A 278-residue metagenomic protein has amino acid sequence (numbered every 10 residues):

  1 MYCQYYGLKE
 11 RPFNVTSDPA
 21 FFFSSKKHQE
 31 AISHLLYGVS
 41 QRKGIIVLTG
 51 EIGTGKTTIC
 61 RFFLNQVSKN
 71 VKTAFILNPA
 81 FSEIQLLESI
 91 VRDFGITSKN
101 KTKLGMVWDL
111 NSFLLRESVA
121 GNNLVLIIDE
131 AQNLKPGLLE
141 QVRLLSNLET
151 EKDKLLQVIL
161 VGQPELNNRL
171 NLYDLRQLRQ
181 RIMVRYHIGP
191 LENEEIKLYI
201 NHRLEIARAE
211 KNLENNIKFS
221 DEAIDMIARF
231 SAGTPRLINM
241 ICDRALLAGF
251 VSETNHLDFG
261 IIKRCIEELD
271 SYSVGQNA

Functional and structural regions predicted by a protein language model:
M1-R42, G275-A278: A short, basic N-terminal segment
R11-F13, N70-K72, F81-N100: Conserved NTP-binding/hydrolysis module of P-loop NTPases
Q41-F63, P79: Walker A/P-loop nucleotide-binding motif
V47-I52, T58, G105-D109, N133-L138 (+2 more regions): Sensor-1/coupling segment of RecA-like P-loop NTPase cores
F62-Q66, L166-R181, P190: Short regulatory helix/loop adjacent to the ATP-binding pocket of P-loop NTPases
I76-A80, R169-L170, M183-I196: Conserved AAA+ ATPase "SRH/arginine-finger" region at the nucleotide-binding site
S82-Q85, T97-Q141, T150-K154, L191-I196 (+2 more regions): Mid-core helix/loop region of P-loop NTP-binding domains shared across ATPases and GTPases
Q177, E205-A278: C-terminal alpha-helical "lid" subdomain
